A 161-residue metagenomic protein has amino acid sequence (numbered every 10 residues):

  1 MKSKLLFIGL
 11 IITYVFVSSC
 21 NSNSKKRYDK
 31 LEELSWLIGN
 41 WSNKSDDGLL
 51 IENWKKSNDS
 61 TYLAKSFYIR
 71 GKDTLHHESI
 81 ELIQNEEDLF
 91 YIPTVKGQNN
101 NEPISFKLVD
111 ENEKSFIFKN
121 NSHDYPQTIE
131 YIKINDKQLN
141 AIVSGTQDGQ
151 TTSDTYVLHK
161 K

Functional and structural regions predicted by a protein language model:
M1-I8: Bacterial N-terminal signal peptides that target proteins for export
F16-S19: C-terminal motif of bacterial Sec signal peptides marking the signal peptidase cleavage site
N21-N23: Bacterial signal peptide processing site
K26-N40, I83: N-terminal helix-cap/turn-to-beta initiation motif at the start of protein domains
S35-L50, S66: Tryptophan-anchored aromatic micro-motifs
L49-S122: Central antiparallel beta-sheet cores of small beta-barrel/beta-sandwich binding domains
N101, E113, Q138-N140, S144-K161: Edge beta-strand at a domain terminus
E113-K114, F118-N120, D124-K133, S144: Well-ordered alpha/beta subsegment
